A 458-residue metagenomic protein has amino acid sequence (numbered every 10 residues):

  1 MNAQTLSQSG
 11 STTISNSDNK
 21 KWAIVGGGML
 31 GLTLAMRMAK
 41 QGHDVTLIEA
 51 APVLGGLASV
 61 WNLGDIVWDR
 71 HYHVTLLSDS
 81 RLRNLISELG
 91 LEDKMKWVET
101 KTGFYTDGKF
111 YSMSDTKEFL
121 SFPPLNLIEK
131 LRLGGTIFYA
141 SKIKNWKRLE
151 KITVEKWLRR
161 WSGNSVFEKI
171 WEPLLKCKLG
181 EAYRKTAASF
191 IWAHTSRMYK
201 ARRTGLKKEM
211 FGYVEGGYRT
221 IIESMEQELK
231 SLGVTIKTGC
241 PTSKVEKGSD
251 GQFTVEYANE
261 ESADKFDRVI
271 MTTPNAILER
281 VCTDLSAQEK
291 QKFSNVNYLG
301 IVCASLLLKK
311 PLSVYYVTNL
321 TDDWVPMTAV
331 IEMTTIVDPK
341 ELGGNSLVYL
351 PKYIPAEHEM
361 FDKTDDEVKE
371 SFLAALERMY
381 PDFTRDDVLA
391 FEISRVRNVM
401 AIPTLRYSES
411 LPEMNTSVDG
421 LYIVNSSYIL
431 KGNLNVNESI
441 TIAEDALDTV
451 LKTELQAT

Functional and structural regions predicted by a protein language model:
M1-W22, K40-Q41: Extreme N-terminal leader/targeting segments of oxidoreductases
N2, Q41, P241-V348, Y353-D362 (+4 more regions): Mid-domain catalytic core of redox enzymes that form a hydrophobic substrate pocket/lid adjacent to a catalytic redox
S17, G135-G248, K265: Active-site/ligand-binding neighborhood in enzyme catalytic cores
K20-L47: N-terminal Rossmann-like FAD-binding beta1-loop-alpha1 element of flavoenzymes
A39-L63: Glycine-rich FAD pyrophosphate-binding loop
G64-W146, P173: Dinucleotide-binding Rossmann-like beta1-alpha1 core, especially the glycine-rich loop that anchors the ADP
V348-Y349, M414-G432, E438, I442: Short FAD-binding loop at a beta-strand-to-alpha-helix junction that anchors the flavin cofactor in diverse
S439-T458: Internal hydrophobic alpha-helix adjacent to the cofactor/substrate pocket in enzyme cavities
